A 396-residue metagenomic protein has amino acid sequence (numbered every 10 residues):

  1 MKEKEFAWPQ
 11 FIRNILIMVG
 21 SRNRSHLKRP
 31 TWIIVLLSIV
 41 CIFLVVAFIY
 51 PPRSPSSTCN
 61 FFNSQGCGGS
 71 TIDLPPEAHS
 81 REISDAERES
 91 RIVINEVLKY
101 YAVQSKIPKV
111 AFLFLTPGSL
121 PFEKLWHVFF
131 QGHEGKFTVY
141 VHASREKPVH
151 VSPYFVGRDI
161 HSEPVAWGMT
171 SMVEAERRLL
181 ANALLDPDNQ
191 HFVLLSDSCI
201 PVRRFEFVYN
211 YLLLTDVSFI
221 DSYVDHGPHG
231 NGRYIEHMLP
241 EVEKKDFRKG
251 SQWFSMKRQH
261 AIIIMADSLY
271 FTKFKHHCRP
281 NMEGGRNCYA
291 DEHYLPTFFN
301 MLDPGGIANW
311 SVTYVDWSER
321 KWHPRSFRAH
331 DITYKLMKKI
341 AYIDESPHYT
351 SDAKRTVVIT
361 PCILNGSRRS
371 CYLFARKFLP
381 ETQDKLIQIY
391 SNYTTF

Functional and structural regions predicted by a protein language model:
K2-F396: ER/Golgi luminal nucleotide-sugar-dependent glycosyltransferases, focusing on the catalytic module
